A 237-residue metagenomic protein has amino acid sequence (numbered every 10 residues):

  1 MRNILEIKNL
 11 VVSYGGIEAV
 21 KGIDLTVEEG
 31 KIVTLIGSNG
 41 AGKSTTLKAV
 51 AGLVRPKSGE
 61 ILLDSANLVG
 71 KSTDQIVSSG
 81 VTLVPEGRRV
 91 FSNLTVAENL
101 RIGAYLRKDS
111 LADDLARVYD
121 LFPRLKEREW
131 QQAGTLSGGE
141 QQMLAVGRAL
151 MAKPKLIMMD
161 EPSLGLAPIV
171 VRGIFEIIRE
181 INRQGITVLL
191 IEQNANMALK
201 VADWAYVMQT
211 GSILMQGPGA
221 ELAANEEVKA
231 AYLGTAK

Functional and structural regions predicted by a protein language model:
R2-K237: Glycine-rich phosphate-binding loops of nucleotide-dependent enzymes
